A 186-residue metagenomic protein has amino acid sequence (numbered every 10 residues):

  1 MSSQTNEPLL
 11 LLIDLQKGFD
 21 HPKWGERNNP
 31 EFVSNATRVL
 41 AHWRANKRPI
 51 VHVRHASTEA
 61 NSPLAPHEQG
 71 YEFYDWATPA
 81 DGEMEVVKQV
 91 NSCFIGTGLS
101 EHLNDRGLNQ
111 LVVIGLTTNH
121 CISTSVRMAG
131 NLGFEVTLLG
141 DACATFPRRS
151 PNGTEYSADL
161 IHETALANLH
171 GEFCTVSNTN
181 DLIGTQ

Functional and structural regions predicted by a protein language model:
S2-L9, T37-A41, A45-N46, P63-Q186: Active-site-adjacent betaalpha module
L10-L15: N-terminal nucleotide-binding beta1-loop-alpha1 segment
G18-P22: Short acidic, Gly/Ser-rich segments with clustered Asp/Glu that frequently serve as metal-coordination loops in enzyme
K23-P30, N61-L64, G153-E155: Short glycine-enriched, charge-decorated loop/helix-capping segments at active-site entrances that position
R27-A41: Short catalytic helix/loop segments, enriched in acidic residues and glycine and frequently bearing histidine
H42-T58: Von Willebrand factor
